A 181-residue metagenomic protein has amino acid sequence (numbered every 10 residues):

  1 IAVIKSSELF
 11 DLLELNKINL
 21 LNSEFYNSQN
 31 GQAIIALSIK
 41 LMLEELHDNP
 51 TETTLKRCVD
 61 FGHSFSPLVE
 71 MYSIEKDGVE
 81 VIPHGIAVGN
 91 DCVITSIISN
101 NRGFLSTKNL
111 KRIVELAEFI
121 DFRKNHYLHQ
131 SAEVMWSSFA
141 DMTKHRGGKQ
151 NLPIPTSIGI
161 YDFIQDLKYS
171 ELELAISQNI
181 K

Functional and structural regions predicted by a protein language model:
I1-V59: Carboxylate- and glycine-rich phosphate/diphosphate-binding segment that chelates Mg2+/Mn2+
E44-E45, L68, I98: Alpha-helical transmembrane segments of multipass membrane proteins
T51-T54, K76-P83: A short glycine/serine-rich beta->alpha loop
F61, F65-V69: Active-site His/Glu-centered metal-binding helix of metallohydrolases
H63, C92, I158: Residue-level signal for inorganic ion chemistry
M71-I74, V93-N101: Short glycine/serine- and small hydrophobic-enriched flexible loop segments
I86-I94: Small-residue-rich helix-loop
F104-K181: C-terminal charged capping/lid subdomain of soluble metabolic enzymes
